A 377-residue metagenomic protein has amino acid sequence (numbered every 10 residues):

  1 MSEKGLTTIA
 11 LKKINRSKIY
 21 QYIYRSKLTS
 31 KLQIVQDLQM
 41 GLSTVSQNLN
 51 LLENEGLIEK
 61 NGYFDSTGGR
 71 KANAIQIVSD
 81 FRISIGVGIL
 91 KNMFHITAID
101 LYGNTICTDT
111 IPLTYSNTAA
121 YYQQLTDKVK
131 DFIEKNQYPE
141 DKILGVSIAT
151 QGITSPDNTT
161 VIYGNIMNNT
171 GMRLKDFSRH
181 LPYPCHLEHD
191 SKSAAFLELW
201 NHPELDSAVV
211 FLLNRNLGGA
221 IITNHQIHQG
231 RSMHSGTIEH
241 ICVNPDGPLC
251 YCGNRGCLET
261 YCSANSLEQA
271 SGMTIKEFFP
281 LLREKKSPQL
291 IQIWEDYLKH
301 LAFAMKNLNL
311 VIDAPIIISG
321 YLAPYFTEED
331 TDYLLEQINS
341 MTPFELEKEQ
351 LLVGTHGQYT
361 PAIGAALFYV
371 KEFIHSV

Functional and structural regions predicted by a protein language model:
M1-G69, A74-P112, N117-P139, N201-H202 (+1 more regions): ATP-binding/phosphotransfer module of carbohydrate and carboxylate kinases, centering on a glycine-rich
S66, G152-P156, S193-A195, G218-G219 (+3 more regions): Short, active-site-adjacent cap segments at secondary-structure transitions
S84-G88, I143-S147, A208-L212, G218-A220: Short glycine-aspartate micro-motif
A98, I153-T154, I221, C242: Hydrophobic beta-strand positions
L101-Y102, P156-D157, T223-N224, P245: Short, ordered coil/turn segments that flank beta-strands lining enzyme active or ligand-binding pockets
T105, T160-V161, I227-H228: Hydrophobic "anchor" residues
T108-T110, K175, P182-P288: Glycine/GP-enriched mid-protein hinge/lid loop-to-helix segment characteristic of carbohydrate kinases
D109-S207, T327-S340: Glycine-rich phosphate-binding loop and adjoining helix at the ATP-binding site of ATP-dependent phosphoryl-transfer
